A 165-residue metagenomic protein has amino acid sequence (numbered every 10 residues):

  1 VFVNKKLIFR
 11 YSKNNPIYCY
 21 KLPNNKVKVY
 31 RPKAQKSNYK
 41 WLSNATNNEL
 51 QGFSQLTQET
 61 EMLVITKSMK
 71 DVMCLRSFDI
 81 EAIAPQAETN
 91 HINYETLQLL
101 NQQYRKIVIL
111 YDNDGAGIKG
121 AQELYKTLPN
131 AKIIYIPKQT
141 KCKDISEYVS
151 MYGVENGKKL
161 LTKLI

Functional and structural regions predicted by a protein language model:
F2-Q103, A121: Phosphate-handling DNA/RNA-contact segment within nucleic-acid enzymes
T60-L63, M69-I165: TOPRIM fold recognition
